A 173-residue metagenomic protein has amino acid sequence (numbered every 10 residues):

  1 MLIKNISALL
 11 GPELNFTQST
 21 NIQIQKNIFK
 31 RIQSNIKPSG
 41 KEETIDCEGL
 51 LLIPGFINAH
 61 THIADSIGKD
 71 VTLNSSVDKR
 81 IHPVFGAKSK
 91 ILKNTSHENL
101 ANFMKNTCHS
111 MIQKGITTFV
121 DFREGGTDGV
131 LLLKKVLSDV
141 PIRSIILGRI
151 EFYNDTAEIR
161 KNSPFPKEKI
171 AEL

Functional and structural regions predicted by a protein language model:
M1-N5, P38-P83, K105, Q113: Replace "His-x-His-based motif
M1-S39: N-terminal metal-binding scaffold of metallo-dependent hydrolase/deaminase domains
G11, H62, E124: Flexible loop residues that form catalytic and substrate-binding hotspots at small-molecule/glycan-binding clefts
I32, C47-E48, L147-R149: Conserved beta-strand termini and adjacent loop/short-helix elements that scaffold enzyme active sites in alpha/beta
G55-A59, F119-D121, S144-R149: Hydrophobic faces of well-ordered beta-strands that scaffold small-molecule active sites in alpha/beta enzyme cores
S66-L100, N154-S163: Active-site gating loops and adjacent loop-to-helix segments of metal-dependent hydrolytic enzymes
G86-L133: Hydrophobic alpha-helical hairpins/lids featuring a short glycine-rich hinge
G126-L173: Metal-coordinating catalytic core of metallo-dependent amide/deamination hydrolases
